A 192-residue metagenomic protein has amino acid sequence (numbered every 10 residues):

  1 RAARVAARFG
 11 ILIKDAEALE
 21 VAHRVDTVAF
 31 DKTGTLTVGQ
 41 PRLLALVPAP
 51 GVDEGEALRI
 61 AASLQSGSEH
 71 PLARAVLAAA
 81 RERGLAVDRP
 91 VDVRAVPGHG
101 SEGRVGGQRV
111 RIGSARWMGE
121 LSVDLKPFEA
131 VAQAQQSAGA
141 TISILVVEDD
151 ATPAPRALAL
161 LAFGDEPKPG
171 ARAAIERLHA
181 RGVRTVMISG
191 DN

Functional and structural regions predicted by a protein language model:
F9: A motif-centric signal for short, conserved binding hotspots located in accessible loops or intrinsically disordered
I13: P-loop NTPase nucleotide-binding/switch module
A16-N192: Cytosolic catalytic headpiece
